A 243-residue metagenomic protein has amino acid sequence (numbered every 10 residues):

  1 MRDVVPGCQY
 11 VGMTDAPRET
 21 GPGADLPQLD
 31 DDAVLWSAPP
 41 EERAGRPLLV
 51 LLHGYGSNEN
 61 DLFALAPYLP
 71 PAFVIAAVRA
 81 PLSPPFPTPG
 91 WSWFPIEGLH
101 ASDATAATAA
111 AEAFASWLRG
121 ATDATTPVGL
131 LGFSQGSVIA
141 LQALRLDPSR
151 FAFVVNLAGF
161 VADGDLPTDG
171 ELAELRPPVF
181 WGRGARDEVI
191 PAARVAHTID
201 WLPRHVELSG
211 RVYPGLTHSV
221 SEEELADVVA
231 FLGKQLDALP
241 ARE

Functional and structural regions predicted by a protein language model:
D25-T126: Serine-hydrolase catalytic machinery in alpha/beta-hydrolase-like enzymes
H53-Y55, L131-F133, G184: Conserved alpha/beta-hydrolase "nucleophile elbow" surrounding the catalytic nucleophile
P87-P95, L99, G159-V179: Flexible "cap/lid" loop of the alpha/beta hydrolase fold
T126, E174-V179, H205-E207: Short, proline-enriched alpha-helix->beta-strand connector loops that line the catalytic pocket of alpha/beta-hydrolase
G132-G136, A140: Gly/Ala-rich beta-loop-alpha elbow adjacent to hydrolase catalytic centers
S149-V161: A conserved short beta-strand
W181-R183, D187: Short beta-strand/loop motif that positions the catalytic acidic residue of the alpha/beta-hydrolase fold
A193-E243: C-terminal catalytic histidine-bearing segment of alpha/beta-hydrolase fold enzymes
